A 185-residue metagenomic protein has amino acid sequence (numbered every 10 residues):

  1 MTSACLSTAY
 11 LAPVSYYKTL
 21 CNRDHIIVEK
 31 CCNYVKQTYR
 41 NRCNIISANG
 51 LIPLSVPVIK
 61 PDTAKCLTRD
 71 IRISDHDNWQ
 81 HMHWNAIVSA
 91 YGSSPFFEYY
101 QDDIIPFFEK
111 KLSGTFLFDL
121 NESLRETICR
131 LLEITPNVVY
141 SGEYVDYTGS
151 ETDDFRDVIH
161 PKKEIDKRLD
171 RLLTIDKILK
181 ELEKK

Functional and structural regions predicted by a protein language model:
M1-K185: Residues lining hydrophobic/aromatic ligand-binding pockets adjacent to catalytic sites
